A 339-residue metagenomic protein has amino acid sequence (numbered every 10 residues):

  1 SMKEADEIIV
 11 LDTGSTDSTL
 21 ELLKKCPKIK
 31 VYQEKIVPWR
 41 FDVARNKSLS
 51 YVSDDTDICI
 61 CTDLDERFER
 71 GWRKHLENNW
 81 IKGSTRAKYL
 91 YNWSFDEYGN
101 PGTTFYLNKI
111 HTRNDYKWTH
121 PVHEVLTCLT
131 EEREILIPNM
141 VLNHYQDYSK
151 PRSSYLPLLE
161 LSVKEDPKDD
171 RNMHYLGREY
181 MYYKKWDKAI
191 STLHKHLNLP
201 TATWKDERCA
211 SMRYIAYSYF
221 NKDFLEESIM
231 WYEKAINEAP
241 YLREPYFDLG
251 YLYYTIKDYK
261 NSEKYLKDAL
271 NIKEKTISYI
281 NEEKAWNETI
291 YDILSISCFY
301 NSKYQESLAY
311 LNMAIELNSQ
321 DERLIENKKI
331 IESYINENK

Functional and structural regions predicted by a protein language model:
D12-L22, I36-P38, D63-E66: A conserved acidic beta->alpha catalytic loop
E21-Y51: Conserved donor nucleotide-binding strand/loop of the catalytic core
F41-L49, D57, R67-K195, T201: Catalytic-site signature of metal-activated, phosphate-bearing donor transferases, centered on the GT-A/GT-A-like
